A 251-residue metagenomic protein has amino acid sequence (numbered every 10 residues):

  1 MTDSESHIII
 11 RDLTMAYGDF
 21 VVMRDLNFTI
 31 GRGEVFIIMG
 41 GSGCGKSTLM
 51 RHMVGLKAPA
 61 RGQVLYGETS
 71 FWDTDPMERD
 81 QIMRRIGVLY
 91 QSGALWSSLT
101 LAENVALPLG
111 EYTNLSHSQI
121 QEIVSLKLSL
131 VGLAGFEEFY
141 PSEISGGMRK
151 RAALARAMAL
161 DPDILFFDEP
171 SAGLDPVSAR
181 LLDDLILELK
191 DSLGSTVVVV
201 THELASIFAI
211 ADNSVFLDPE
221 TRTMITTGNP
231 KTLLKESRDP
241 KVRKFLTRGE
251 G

Functional and structural regions predicted by a protein language model:
V54: Helix-to-loop junction immediately C-terminal to a conserved catalytic motif
G62-D73: Conserved ABC transporter NBD signature motif
L99-L107: Short coil-to-helix segment of the ABC ATPase nucleotide-binding domain corresponding to the Q-loop/switch region
H117-G135: Conserved ABC ATPase "signature" region
Y140-I144, M148: Conserved ABC ATPase signature
A159-D163: A short, proline-enriched helix->beta-strand linker immediately N-terminal to the Walker B motif in ABC-type P-loop
L165-D168: Catalytic Walker B motif of ABC-type/P-loop ATPase nucleotide-binding domains
